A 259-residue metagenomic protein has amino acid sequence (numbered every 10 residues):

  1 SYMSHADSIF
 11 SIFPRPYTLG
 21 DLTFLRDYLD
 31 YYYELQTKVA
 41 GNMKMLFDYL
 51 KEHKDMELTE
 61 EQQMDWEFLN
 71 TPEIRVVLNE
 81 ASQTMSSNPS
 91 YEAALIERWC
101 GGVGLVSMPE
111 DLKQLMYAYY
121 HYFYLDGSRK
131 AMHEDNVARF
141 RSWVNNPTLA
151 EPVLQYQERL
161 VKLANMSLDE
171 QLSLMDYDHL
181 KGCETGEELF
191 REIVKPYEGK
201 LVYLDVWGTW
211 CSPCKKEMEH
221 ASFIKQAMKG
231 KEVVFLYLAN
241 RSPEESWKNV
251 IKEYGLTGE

Functional and structural regions predicted by a protein language model:
S1-I193: Oxidative protein folding and maturation machinery
H133, C183, C214-E217, N240: Active-site-proximal structural scaffolding
G182, K195-E198, A239: Extracytoplasmic/periplasmic, Sec-exported soluble proteins
K195, V250-E259: Alpha-helical subdomain
E198, V206-F223: Conserved redox-active cysteine motifs that mediate thiol-disulfide chemistry, especially di-cysteine Cys-X(1-2)-Cys
E198-V202, K231-V234, L256-G258: Loop/turn elements at helix/coil->beta-strand transitions in domains of secreted/extracellular proteins
Y203-W207, Y237: Structural cue for short, hydrophobic secondary-structure segments
K216-Y254: Structural microenvironment flanking redox-active thiols in thiol-disulfide oxidoreductases
